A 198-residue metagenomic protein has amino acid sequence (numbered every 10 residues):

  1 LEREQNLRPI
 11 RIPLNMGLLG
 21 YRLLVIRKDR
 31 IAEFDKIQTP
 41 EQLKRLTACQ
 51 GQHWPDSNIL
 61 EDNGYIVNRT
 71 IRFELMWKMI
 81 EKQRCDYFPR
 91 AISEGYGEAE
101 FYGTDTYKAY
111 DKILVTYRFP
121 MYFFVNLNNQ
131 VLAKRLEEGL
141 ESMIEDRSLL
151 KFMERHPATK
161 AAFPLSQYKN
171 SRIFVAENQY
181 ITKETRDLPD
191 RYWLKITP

Functional and structural regions predicted by a protein language model:
L1-N6, Y87-Y107: A ligand-binding cleft/hinge motif common to bilobed small-molecule-binding domains
L1-Q42: Acidic, polar ligand-binding/catalytic clefts
G17-L23, Y102-E137, T159-K183, L188-W193: Periplasmic-binding protein-like
D29-Q38, N68, N128-K134: Short helix-loop capping/hinge motifs at secondary-structure junctions, enriched in acidic/polar residues
K36-H53, D86: Short loop->beta-strand "edge-of-pocket" segments that line small-molecule binding or catalytic clefts across diverse
Q50, I66-F73, M79: Short beta-strand-to-loop elements that line the ligand-binding cleft of bilobed periplasmic-binding protein-like
D62, E74-S93: Short helices/loops that flank or line small-molecule/ion binding pockets
S142-H156: Periplasmic-binding protein-like
